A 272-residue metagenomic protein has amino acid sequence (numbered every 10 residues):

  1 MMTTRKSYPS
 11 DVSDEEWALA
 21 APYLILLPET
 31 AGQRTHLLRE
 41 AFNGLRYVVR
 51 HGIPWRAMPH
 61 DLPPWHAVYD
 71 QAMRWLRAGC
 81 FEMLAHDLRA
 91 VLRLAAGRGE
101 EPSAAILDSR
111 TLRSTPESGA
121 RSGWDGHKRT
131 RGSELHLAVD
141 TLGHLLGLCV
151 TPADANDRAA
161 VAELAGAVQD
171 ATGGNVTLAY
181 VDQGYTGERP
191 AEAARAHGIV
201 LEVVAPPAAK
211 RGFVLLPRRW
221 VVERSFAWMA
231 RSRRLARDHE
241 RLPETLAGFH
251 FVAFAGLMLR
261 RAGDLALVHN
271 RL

Functional and structural regions predicted by a protein language model:
M1-L272: Short alpha-helical elements
